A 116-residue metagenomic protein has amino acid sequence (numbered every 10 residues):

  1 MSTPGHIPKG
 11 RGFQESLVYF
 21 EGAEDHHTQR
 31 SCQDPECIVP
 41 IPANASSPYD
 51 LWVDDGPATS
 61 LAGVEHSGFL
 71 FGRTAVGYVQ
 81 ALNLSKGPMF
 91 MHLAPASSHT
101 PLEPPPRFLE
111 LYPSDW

Functional and structural regions predicted by a protein language model:
S2-M91, P95-L109, P113: Formylglycine-dependent
